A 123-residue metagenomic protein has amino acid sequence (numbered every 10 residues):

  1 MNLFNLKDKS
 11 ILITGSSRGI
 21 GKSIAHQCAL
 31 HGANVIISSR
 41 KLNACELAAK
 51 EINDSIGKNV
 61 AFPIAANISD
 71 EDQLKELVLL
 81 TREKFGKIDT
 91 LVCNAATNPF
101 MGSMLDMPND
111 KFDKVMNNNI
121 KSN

Functional and structural regions predicted by a protein language model:
M1-L12, K84: Flexible N-terminal pre-Rossmann segment of NAD(P)-dependent oxidoreductases
S10, S17-G19: Conserved glycine-rich cofactor-binding loop
H31-A48: Conserved glycine-rich Rossmann-like NAD(P)H-binding loop of the short-chain dehydrogenase/reductase
L42, A65-L77, N109: The beta1-alpha1 cofactor-binding region of Rossmann-like NAD(H)/NADP(H)-dependent oxidoreductases
D89-T90, D113: Conserved catalytic-site loops of classical short-chain dehydrogenases/reductases
N94-F100: Conserved NAD(P)H cofactor-binding loop of Rossmann-fold oxidoreductase domains
G102-M104, P108-M116: Substrate-binding pocket helix/loop in short-chain dehydrogenase/reductase
